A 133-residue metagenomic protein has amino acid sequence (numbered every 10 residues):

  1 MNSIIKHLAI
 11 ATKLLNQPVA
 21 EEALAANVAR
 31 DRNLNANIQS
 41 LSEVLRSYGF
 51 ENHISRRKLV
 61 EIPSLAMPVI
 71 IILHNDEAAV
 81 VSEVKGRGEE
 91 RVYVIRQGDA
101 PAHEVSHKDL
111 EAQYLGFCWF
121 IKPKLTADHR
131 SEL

Functional and structural regions predicted by a protein language model:
M1-I10, A29-A36, I62-L133: Noncatalytic regulatory segments and standalone regulatory/sensor domains
M1-I54: Cysteine-nucleophile protease catalytic domains, especially the papain-like/related folds used in DUB/UBL proteases
A23, S40, V60-E61, D109: An acidic, carboxylate-rich microenvironment
Y48-E51, L59, L73-N75: Glycine-rich, N-terminal phosphate-binding loop and its surrounding beta-alpha-beta segment
H53-L65: A short, surface-exposed loop/turn module that caps and links secondary-structure elements
